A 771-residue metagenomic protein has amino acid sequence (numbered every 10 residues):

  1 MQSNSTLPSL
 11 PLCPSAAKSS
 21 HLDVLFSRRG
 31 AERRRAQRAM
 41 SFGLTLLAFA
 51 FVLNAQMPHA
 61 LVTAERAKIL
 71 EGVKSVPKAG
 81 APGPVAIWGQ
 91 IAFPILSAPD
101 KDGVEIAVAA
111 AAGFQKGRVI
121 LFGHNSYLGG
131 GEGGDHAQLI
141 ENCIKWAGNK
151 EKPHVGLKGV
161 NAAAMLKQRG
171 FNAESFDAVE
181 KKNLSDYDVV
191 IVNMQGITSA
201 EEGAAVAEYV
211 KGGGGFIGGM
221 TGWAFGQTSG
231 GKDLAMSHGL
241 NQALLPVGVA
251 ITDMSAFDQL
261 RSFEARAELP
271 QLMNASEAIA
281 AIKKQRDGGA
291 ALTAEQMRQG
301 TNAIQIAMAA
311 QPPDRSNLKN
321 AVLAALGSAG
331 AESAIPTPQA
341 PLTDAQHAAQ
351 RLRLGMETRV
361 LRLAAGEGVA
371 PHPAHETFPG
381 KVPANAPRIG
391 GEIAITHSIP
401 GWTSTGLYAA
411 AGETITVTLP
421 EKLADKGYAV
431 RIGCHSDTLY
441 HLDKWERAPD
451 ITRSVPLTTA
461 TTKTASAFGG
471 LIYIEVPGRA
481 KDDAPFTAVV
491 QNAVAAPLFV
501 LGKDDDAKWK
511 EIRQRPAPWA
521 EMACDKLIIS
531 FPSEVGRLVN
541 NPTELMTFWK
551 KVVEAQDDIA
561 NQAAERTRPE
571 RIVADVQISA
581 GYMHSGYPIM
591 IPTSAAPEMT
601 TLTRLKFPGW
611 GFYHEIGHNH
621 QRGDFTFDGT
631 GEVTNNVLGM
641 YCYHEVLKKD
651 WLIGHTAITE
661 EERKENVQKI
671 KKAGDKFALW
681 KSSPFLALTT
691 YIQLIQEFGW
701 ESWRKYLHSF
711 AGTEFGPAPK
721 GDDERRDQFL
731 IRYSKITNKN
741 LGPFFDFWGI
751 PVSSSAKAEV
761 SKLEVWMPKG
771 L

Functional and structural regions predicted by a protein language model:
M1-N54: Intrinsic disorder/low-complexity segments
Q56-R66, K78-G89, S97-V108, K116 (+4 more regions): Helical hinge/lid and interdomain linker segments adjacent to catalytic or ligand-binding clefts that mediate domain
A256, F263-P373, W519, A523-R537 (+2 more regions): Activation corresponds to long, low-complexity, non-globular regions
S276-Q299, Q305, I529, E662-A756: Active-site-proximal alpha-helical
N320, S328-K381, A386-G390, D722-L771: Beta/coil-rich, acidic/histidine-enriched accessory regions frequently appended to metallopeptidases
L363-A496: Beta-strand-enriched, solvent-exposed domains that form extended recognition/catalytic surfaces
L471, G478-D525: Exposed low-complexity, polar/acidic, P/S/T/G-rich flexible segments that act as propeptides, protease-susceptible
W509-K510, P518-Q696: Catalytic cores of extracellular degradative/oxidative enzymes
